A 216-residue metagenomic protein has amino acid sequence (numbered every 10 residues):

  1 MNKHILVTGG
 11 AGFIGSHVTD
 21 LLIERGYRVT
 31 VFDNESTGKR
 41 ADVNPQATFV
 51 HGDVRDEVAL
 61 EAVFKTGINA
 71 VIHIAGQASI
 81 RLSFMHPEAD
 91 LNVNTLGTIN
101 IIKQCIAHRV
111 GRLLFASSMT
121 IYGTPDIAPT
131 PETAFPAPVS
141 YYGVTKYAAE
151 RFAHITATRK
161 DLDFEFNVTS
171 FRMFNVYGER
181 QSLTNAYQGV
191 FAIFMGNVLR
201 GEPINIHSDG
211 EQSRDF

Functional and structural regions predicted by a protein language model:
M1-V176: N-terminal Rossmann-like NAD(P)+-binding domain of SDR-like oxidoreductases, especially those catalyzing
G15, D215-F216: Aromatic-acidic/polar surface patches that form glycan- and anion
A128, R151-D215: NAD(P)-dependent short-chain dehydrogenase/reductase
